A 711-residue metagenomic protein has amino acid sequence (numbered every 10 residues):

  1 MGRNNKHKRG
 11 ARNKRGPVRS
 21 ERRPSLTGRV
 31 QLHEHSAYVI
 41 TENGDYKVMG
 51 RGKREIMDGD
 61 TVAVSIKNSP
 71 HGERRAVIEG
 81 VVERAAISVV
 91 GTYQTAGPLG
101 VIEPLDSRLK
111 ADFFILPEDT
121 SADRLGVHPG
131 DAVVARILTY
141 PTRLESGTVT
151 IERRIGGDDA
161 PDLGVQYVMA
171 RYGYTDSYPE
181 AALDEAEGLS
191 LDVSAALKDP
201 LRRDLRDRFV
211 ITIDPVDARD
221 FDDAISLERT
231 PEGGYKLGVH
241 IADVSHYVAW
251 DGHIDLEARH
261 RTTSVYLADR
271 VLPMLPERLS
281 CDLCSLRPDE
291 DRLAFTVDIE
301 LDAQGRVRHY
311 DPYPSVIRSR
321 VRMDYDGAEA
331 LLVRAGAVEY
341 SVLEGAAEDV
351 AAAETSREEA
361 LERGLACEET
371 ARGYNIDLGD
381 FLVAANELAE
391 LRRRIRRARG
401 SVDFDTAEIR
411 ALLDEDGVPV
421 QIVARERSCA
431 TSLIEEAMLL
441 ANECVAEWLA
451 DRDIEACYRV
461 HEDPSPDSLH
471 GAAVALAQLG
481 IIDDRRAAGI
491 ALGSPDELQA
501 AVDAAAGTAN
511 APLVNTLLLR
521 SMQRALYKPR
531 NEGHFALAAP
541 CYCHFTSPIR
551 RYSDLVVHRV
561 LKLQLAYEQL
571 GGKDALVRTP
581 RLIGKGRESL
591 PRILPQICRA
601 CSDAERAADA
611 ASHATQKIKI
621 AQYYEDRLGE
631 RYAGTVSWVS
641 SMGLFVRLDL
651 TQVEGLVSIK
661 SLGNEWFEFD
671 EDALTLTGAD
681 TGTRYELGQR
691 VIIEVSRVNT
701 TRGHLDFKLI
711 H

Functional and structural regions predicted by a protein language model:
G2-G238, S245-A294, R322-M323, G327-L332 (+3 more regions): Charge-lined substrate channels and their catalytic hotspots, especially those that engage the 3′ end of RNA
R3, E118-T120, A135, R153 (+3 more regions): Feature marking long nucleic-acid-engaging regions of large polymerase/nuclease enzymes
R23, C444, E462, P466-H470 (+1 more regions): Structured C-terminal cores of nucleic-acid metabolism proteins
T27-R29, T92, A224-S226, D298 (+4 more regions): Short, surface-exposed charged micro-motifs
G44-Y46, P98, S107-K110, G233-G234 (+6 more regions): Short acidic/polar mixed-charge low-complexity motifs
G59, G130, I151, I213 (+5 more regions): A residue-level signal for conserved active-site and pocket-lining positions in enzyme catalytic cores
S69-P70, T139-T142, G157, V244-H246 (+5 more regions): Conserved nucleotide-binding/hydrolysis micro-motifs of P-loop NTPases
R74, L144-G147, P161, F209 (+15 more regions): Helical mechanochemical/support elements of P-loop NTPase systems and associated helical scaffolds
